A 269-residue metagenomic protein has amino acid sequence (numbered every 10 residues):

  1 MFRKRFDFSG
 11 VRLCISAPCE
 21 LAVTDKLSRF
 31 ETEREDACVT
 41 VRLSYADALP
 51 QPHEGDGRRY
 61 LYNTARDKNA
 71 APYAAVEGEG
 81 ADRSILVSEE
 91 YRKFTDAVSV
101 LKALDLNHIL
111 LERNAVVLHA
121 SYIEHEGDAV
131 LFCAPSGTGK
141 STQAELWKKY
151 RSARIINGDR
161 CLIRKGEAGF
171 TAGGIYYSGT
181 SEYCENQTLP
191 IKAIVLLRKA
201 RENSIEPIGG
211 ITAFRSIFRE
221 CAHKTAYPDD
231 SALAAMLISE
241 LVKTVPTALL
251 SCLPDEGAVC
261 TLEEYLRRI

Functional and structural regions predicted by a protein language model:
M1-S136, L146-I156, C161-I269: A noncatalytic interaction/capping subdomain that flanks phosphate/NTP-handling catalytic cores
K140: Conserved lysine of the Walker
Q143: Hydrophobic positions on the alpha1 helix immediately C-terminal to the Walker A/P-loop
